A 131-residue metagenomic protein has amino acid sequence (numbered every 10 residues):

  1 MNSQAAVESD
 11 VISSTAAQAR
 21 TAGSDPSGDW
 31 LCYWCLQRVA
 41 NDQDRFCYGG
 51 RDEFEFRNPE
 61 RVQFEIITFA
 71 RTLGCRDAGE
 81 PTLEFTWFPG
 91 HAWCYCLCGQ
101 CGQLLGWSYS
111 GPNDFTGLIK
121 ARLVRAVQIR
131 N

Functional and structural regions predicted by a protein language model:
M1-N131: A short Gly-Trp-Pro
